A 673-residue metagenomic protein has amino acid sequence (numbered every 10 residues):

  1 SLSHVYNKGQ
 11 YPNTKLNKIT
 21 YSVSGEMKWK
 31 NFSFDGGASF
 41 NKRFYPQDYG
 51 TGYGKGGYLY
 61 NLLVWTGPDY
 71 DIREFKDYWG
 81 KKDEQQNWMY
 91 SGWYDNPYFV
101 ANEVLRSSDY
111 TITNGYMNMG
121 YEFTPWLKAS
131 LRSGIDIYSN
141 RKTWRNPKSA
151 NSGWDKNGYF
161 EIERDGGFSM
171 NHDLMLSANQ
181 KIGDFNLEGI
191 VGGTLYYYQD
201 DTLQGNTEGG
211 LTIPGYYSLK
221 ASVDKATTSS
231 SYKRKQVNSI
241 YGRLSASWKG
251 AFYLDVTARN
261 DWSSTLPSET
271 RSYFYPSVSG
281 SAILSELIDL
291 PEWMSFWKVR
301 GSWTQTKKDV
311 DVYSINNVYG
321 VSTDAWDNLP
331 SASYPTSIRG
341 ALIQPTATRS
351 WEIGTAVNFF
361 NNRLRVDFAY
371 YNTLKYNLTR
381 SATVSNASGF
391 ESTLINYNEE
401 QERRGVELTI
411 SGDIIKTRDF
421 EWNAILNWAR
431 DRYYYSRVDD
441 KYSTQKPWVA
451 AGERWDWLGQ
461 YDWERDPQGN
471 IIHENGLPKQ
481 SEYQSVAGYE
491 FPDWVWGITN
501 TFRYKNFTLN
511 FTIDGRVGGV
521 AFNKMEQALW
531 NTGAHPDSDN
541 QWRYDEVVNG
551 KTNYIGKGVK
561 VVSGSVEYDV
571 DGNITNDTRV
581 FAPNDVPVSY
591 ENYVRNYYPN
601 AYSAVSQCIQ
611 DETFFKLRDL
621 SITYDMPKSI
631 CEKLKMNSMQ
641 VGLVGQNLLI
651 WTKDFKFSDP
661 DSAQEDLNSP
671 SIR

Functional and structural regions predicted by a protein language model:
S1-Y6, T20-K28, D35-G37, S277-S279 (+2 more regions): Predominantly transmembrane beta-strands of Gram-negative outer membrane beta-barrel pores used for transport
L2-N7, D431-Y434, L620, P627 (+1 more regions): Generic short beta-strand segments
N7-P12, T20, S24-I112, S130-N238 (+8 more regions): Surface-exposed loop/interface segments of Gram-negative outer-membrane beta-barrel transport/assembly proteins
L16-K28, R271-S281, N637-L649: Short secondary-structure subsegments characteristic of cysteine-rich extracellular domains
V23-M27, G115-Y121, H172-A178, V191 (+10 more regions): Residues on the lipid-exposed face of transmembrane beta-strands in outer-membrane beta-barrel proteins
T124, K249, I415-T417: Residue-level recognition of beta-strand termini and adjacent short loop/turns
N423, Y489-V517, S603-W651, N668-R673: Conserved C-terminal beta-signal and adjacent last beta-strands/turns of outer-membrane beta-barrel proteins
